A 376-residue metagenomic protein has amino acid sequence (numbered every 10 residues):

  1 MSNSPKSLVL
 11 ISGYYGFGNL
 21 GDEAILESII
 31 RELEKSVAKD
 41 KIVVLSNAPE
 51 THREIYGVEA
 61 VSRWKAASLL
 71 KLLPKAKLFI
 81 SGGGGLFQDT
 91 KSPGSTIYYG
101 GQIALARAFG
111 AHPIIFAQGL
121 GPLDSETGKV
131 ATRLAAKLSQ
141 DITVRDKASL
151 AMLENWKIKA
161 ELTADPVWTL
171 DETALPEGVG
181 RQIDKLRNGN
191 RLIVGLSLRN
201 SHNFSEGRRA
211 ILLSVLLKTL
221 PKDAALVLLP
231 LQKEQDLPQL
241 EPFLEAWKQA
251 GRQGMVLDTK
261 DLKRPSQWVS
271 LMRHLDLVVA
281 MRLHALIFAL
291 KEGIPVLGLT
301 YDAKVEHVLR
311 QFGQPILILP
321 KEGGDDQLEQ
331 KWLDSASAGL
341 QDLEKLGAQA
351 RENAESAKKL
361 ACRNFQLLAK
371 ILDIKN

Functional and structural regions predicted by a protein language model:
M1-N376: Active-site anion-handling motifs in enzyme catalytic cores
